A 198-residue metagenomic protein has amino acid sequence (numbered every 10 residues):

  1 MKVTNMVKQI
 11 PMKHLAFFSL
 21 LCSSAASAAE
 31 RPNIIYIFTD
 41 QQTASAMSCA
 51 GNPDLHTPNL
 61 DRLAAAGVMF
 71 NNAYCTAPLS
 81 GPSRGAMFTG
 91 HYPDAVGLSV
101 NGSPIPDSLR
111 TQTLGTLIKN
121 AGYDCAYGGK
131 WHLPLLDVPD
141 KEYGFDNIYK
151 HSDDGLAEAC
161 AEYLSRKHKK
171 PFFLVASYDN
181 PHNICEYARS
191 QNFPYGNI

Functional and structural regions predicted by a protein language model:
M1-V3, I198: Short intrinsically disordered, low-complexity coil segments enriched in acidic
V3-L15: Bacterial N-terminal signal peptides that target proteins for export
F18-A28: Hydrophobic h-region of N-terminal signal peptides that target proteins for export in Gram-negative bacteria
A28-I198: Formylglycine-dependent sulfatase
